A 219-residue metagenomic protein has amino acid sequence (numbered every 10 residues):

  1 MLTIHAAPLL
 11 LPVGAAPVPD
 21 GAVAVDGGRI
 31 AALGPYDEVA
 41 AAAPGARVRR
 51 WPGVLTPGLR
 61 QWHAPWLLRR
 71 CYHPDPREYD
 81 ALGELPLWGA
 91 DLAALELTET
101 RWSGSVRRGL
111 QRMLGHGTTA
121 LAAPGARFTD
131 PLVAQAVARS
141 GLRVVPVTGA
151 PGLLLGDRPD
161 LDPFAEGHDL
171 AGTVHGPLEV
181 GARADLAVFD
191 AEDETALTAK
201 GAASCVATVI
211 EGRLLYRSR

Functional and structural regions predicted by a protein language model:
M1-A42, D162-A199, V209-R219: N-terminal metal-binding scaffold of metallo-dependent hydrolase/deaminase domains
L2-A6, A40-A90, T100: Replace "His-x-His-based motif
A6-P8, P52, A122-R127, D190: Structural motif
P76-L82, P86-W88, E96, R143-L161: Long, charge-dense
A93-G115: Alpha-helix-centered segments that form part of catalytic cores
H116-L155: Active-site loop-helix segments enriched in His/Asp/Glu that coordinate and activate a nucleophilic water at divalent
